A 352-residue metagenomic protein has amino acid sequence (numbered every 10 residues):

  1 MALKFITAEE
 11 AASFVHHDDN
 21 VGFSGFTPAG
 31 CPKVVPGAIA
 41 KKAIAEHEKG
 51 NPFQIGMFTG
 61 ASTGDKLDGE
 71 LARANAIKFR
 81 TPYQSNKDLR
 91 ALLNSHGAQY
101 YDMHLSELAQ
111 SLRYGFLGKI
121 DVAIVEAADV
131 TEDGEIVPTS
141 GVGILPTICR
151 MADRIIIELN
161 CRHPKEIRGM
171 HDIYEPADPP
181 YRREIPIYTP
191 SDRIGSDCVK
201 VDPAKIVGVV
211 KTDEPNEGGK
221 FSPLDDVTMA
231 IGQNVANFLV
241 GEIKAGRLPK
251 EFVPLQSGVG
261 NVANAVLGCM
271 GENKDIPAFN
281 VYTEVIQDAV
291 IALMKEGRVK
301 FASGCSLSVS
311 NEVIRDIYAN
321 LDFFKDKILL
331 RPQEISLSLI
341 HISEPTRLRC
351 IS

Functional and structural regions predicted by a protein language model:
M1-S343, R347, S352: Conserved alpha/beta enzyme-core scaffold
